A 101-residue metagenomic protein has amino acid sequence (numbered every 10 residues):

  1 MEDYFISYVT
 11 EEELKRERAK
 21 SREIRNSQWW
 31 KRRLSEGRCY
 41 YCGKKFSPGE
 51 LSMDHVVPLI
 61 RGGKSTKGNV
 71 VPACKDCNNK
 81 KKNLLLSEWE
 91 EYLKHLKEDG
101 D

Functional and structural regions predicted by a protein language model:
E2-Y41: Short, charged surface segments at domain edges that flank catalytic/cofactor-binding sites
R33-E36, S47, G68-V71: Processing junctions and N-termini across compartments
R38, S52, A73: The −1 position to Zn-ligating cysteines in a subset of zinc-ribbon hairpins
Y41-G43, D76: Short, cysteine/histidine-rich loop/knuckle motifs that typically chelate Zn2+
P48-G49, K80-L84: Short, non-ligating residues that shape and space the ligands of small metal-coordination modules and catalytic
S52-P58: Histidine-centered catalytic micro-motifs used for acid/base chemistry in nuclease and nucleotide-processing active
G62-K80: Short beta-strand-alpha-helix junction that forms the catalytic/metal-binding core of metal-dependent nuclease domains
K97-D101: Short acidic DE-rich linear segments
